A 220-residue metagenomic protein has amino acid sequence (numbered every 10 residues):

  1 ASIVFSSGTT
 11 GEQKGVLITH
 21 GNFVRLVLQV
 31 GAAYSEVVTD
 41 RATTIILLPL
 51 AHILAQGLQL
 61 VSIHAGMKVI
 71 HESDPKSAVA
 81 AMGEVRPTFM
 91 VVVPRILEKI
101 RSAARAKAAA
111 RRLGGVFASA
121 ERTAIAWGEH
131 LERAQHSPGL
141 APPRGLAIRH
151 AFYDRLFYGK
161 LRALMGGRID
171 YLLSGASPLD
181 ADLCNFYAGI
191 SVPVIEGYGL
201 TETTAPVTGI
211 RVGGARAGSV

Functional and structural regions predicted by a protein language model:
A1-V27, S219: Conserved AMP-binding A3 loop
S6-T9, T44, P49, M90 (+3 more regions): Conserved S/T- and glycine-rich ATP-binding loop of Class I adenylate-forming
E12, M67, V192: Short glycine/serine/threonine/alanine-rich loop segments
G21, R95, S177-P178: Alpha-helix/helix-capping structural signal
V24-I46, L50-Y158: Conserved AMP-binding/adenylation subdomain of ANL enzymes
E72, R111, G145-R149, G167-S174 (+1 more regions): Conserved ATP-binding loop and adjacent catalytic segment of the adenylate-forming AMP-binding
L156-I169: Membrane-proximal helix-turn-helix segments that form the acceptor-binding/catalytic region of lipid-linked
